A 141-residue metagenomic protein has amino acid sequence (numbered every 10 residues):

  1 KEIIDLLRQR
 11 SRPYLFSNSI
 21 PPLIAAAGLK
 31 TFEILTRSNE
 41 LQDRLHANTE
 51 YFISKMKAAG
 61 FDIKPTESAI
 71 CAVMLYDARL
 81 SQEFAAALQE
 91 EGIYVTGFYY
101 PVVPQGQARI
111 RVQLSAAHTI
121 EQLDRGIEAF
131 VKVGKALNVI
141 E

Functional and structural regions predicted by a protein language model:
K1-E2, P13, A87-E90, A129: Short, solvent-exposed amphipathic alpha-helical segments in soluble enzyme and RNA/protein-processing domains
K1-I4, A78, A117-T119: Short, glycine-/Ser/Thr-/acidic-enriched flexible segments
K1-Q42: Conserved core segment of the aminotransferase class I/II
P21, Y100-P101: Short, ordered loop/turn segments at secondary-structure junctions
A26, D43, R79, E121-D124: A generic "alpha-helical surface" signal
S38, D43-F52, K57-G92, V102 (+2 more regions): Conserved PLP-binding catalytic core of the aspartate aminotransferase-like
E90-I93, V102-E141: PLP-dependent enzyme catalytic core of the Aspartate aminotransferase-like
